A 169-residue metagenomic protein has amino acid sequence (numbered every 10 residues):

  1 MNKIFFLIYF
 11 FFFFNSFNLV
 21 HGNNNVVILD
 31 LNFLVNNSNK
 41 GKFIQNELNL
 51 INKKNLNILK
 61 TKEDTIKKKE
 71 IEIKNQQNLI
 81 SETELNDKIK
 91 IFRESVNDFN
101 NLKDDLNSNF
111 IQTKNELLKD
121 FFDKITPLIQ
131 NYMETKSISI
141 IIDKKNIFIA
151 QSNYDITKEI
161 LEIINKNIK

Functional and structural regions predicted by a protein language model:
N2, L19-N23: Extracytoplasmic thiol/disulfide redox context detector
N2-F10: Sec-dependent signal peptide recognition, specifically the positively charged N-region followed immediately by
F13-L19: C-terminal segment of classical bacterial N-terminal signal peptides
G22-I147, I164: Amphipathic alpha-helical segments
Y154-I156: A short, glycine/Asx- and small/polar-enriched loop/turn that sits immediately N-terminal to a beta-strand
